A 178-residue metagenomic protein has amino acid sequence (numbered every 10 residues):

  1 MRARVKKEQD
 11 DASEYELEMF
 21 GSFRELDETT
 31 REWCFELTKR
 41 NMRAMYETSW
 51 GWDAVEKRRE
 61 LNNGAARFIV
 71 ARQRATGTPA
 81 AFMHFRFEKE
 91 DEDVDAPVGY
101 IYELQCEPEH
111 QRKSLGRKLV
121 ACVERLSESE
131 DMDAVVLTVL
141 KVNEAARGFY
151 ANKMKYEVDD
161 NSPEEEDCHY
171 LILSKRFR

Functional and structural regions predicted by a protein language model:
M1-A12, D159-R178: Terminal substrate-recognition subdomain of acyl/acetyltransferases
M1-E28, E32: Conserved N-terminal entry element of GNAT/NAT acetyltransferase domains
G21-E109, V120, R125-L126, R176-R178: Acetyl-CoA-dependent GNAT
Y46-T48, E130, K141: Polytopic endomembrane small-metabolite transporters, centered on the Drug/Metabolite Transporter
E107-A121, K141-G148, N152: Conserved glycine-rich acetyl-CoA-binding loop
S127-T138: Conserved GNAT acetyl-CoA-binding A-motif
L137-R147, P163-D167: Conserved beta-strand-loop-alpha-helix junction that forms the acyl-donor binding cleft
A151-D160: Conserved acetyl-CoA-binding loop of GNAT-fold acetyltransferases
